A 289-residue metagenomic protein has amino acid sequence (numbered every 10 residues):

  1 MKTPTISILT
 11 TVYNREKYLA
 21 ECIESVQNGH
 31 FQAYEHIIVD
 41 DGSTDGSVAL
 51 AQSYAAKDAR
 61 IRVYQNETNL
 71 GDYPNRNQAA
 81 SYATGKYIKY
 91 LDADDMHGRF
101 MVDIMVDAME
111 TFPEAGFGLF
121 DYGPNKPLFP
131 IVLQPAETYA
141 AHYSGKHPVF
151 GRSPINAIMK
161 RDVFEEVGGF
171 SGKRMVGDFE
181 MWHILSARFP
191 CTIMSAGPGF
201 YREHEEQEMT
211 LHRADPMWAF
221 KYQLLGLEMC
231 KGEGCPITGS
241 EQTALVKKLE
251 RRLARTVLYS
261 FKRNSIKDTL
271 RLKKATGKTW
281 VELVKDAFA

Functional and structural regions predicted by a protein language model:
M1, E180, A187, F200-A289: C-terminal subregions of glycosyltransferases and related glycan-biosynthesis enzymes
M1-S25: N-proximal low-complexity "stem/linker" segments adjacent to membrane-targeting elements
E24-A33: Short, acidic, metal-binding catalytic loop of nucleotide-sugar glycosyltransferases
S25, D40-L50, T68, D92: A conserved acidic beta->alpha catalytic loop
N66-A83: Glycine-rich, basic loop-to-helix element that forms the pyrophosphate-binding segment of sugar-nucleotide handling
I88: Short aromatic/hydrophobic "clamp" motif used to bind/position activated sugar donors
M96, F100-I131: Conserved donor NDP-sugar-binding/catalytic core segment of glycosyltransferases
F120, A136-Y222: Conserved nucleotide-sugar donor-binding catalytic segment
